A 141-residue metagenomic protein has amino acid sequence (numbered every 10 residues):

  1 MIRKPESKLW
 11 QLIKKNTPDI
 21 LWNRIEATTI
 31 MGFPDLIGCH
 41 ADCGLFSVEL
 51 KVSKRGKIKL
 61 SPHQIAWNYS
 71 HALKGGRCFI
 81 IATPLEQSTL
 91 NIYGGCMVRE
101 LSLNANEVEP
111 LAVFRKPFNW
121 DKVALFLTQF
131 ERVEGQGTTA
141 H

Functional and structural regions predicted by a protein language model:
M1-A27, T138-T139: Acidic-basic catalytic patches of nuclease active cores, encompassing PD-(D/E)XK and other metal-cofactor nuclease
I25-E26, N106, P110: Ferredoxin-like alpha/beta domains used as RNA- or RNAP-binding modules
G32: Beta-rich catalytic cores
L36-G38, G44-K54: Conserved catalytic cores of phosphodiester-cleaving nucleases, focusing on short active-site segments
L45, K54-I65: Active-site-adjacent loop/helix micro-motif of nuclease/hydrolase catalytic cores
A72-S102: Nucleic-acid nuclease catalytic cores
P110-H141: Charged phosphate-binding loop/patch that engages nucleotide di/tri-phosphates or the phosphate backbone of nucleic
